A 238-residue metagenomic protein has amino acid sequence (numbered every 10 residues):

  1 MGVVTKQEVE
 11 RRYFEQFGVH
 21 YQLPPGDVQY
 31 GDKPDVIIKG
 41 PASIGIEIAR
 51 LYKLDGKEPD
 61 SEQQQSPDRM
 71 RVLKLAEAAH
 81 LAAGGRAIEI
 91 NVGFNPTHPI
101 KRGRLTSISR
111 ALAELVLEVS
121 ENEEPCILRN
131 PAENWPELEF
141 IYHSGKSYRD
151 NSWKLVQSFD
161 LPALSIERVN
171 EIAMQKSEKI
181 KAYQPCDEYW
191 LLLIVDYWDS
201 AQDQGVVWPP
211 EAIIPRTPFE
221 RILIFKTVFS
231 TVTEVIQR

Functional and structural regions predicted by a protein language model:
M1-G26, L51-R221, T233-V235: Metal-dependent nuclease catalytic core centered on acidic motifs
Y21, A42-I44: K/R-rich mixed-charge low-complexity regions
Y30-I38: Beta-rich nucleic-acid/ligand-interaction surfaces
K33, S43, E188: Extracellular structured ligand-interaction cores
V36, I44-Y52: Conserved catalytic cores of phosphodiester-cleaving nucleases, focusing on short active-site segments
G40-P41, K226-T227: Short acidic-glycine loop/turn motifs at beta-strand connectors
I44-I46, L192, L223: Hydrophobic/aromatic beta-strand patches that form the interior of the parallel beta-sheet core in alpha/beta enzyme
T227-R238: C-terminal edge-of-domain segments
